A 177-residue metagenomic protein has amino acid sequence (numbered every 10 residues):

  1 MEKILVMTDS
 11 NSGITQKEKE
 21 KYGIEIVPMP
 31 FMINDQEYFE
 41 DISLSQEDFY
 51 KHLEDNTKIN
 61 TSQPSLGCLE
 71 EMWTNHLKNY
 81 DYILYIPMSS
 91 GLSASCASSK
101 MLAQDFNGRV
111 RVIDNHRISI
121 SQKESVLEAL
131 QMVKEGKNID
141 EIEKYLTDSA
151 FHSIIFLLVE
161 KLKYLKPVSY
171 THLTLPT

Functional and structural regions predicted by a protein language model:
L5-Q63, C68: N-terminal glycine-rich anion-binding loop in soluble enzyme alpha/beta folds
M7-T8, Y85-S89, D114: Short beta-strand segments
N56-S98: Glycine-rich phosphate- or other oxyanion-binding loops that anchor nucleotides, phosphorylated ligands
L92-I155: Active-site histidine-anchored catalytic micro-motif
I154-Y164: Solvent-exposed, charged amphipathic helical/linker segments at domain boundaries
T171-T177: Conserved small/polar residues in nucleotide/adenosyl-binding loops
